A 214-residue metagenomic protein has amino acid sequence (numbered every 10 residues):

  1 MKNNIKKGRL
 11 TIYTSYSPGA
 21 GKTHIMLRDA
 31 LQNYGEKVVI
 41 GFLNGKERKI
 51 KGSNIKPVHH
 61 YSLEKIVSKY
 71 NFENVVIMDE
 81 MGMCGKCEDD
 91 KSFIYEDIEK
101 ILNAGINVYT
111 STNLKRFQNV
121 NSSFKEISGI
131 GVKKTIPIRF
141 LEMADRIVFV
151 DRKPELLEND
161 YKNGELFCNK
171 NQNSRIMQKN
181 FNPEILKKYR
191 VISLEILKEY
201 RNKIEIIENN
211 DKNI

Functional and structural regions predicted by a protein language model:
K7-S68: Conserved P-loop
Q32, N44-R48, G82-M83, V108 (+2 more regions): Conserved nucleotide-binding/hydrolysis micro-motifs of P-loop NTPases
K37-V38, F72-V75, A104-T110: Loop/turn-to-beta-strand initiation segments
M78-D79: Hydrophobic residues in beta-strands of the RecA-like P-loop NTPase core, especially within AAA+ ATPase
G82-Y95, N119-S122: Conserved ATPase-coupling elements of RecA-like P-loop NTPase cores
F93-N113, T135-I136: Substrate-engagement module of ASCE P-loop NTPases
F124-R139, E165-N169: A short alpha->loop->secondary-structure connector
R139-E142, R146-I214: C-terminal accessory "lid"/substrate-recognition subdomains
